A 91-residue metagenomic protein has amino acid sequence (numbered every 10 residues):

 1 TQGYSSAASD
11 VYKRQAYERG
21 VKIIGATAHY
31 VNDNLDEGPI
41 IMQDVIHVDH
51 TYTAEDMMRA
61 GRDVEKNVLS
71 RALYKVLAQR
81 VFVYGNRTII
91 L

Functional and structural regions predicted by a protein language model:
T1-A8, Y12: Single conserved hydrophobic/aromatic residue that forms the stacking wall/gate of nucleotide- or nucleobase-binding
R14-A16: Rossmann-fold NAD(P)-binding glycine/threonine-rich loop
E18, A26-L91: Active-site-proximal loop/hinge segments within enzyme catalytic domains
V21: Nucleotide-activated sugar donor-binding and catalytic core shared by glycosyltransferases and related lipid-linked
